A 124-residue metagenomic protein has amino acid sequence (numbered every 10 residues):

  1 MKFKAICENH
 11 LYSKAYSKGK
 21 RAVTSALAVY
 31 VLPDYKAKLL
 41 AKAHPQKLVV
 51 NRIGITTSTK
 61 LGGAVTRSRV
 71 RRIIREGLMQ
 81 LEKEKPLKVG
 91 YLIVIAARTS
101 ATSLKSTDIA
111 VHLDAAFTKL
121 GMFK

Functional and structural regions predicted by a protein language model:
M1-K124: Positively charged, solvent-exposed patches that mediate nucleic-acid binding
